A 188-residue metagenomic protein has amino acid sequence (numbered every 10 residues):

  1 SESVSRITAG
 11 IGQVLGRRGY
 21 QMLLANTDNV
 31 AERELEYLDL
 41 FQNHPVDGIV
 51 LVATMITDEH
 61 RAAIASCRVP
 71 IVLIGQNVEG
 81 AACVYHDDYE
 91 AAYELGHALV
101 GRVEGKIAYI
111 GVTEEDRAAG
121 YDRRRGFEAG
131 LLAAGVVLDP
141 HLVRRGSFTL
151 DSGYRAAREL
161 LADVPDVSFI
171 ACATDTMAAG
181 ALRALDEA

Functional and structural regions predicted by a protein language model:
S1, N29, I56, V78 (+1 more regions): Short, glycine/serine-rich, charged loops/turns that create anion-binding and catalytic segments at active sites
S1-G48, R125, A129: Amphipathic helical "hinge" segments at domain boundaries
G10-Y20, Q42, A65-L73, N77-A188: Bacterial carbohydrate/catabolite-sensing allosteric modules
A25-N29, G48-L51, V84-D87, F148: Short, flexible loop segments at the rims of nucleotide/cofactor-binding pockets, characterized by
D28-A31, V52-T57, T176: Short beta->alpha connector loops
R33-Y37, E59-H60, S152, A156: Short acidic active-site motifs
L51-D58, Q76-A81: Acidic, Gly/Pro-rich loop/turn segments at junctions of secondary structure
I56-C67: Active-site-adjacent beta->alpha loops and helix N-cap segments on the catalytic face of soluble alpha/beta enzymes
